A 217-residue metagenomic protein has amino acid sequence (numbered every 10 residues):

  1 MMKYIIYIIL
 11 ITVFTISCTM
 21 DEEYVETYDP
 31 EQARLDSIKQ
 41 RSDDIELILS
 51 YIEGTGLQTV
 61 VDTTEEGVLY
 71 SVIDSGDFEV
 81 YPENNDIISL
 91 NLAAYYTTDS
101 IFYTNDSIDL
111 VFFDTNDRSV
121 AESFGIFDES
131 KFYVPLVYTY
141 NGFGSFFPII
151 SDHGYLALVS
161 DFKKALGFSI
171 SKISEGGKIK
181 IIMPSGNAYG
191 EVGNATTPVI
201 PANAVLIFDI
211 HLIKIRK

Functional and structural regions predicted by a protein language model:
M1-C18: Sec-dependent bacterial lipoprotein signal peptides
C18-K217: Cross-family detector of peptidyl-prolyl cis-trans isomerase
